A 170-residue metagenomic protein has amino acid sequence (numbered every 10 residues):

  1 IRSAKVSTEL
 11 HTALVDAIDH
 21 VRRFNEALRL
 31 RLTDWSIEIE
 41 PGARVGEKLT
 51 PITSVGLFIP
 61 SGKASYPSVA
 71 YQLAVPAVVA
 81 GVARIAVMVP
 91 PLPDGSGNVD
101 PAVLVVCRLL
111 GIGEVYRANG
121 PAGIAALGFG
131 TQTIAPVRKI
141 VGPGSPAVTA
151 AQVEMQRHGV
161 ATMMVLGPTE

Functional and structural regions predicted by a protein language model:
I1-T53: N-terminal Rossmann-like NAD(P)+-binding subdomain of aldehyde/semialdehyde dehydrogenases
R2-A17, E47, S65, G95 (+2 more regions): Catalytic cores of large soluble enzymes that bind and process phosphate-bearing ligands
A13-D16, H20-R23, S54, Q72 (+4 more regions): Alpha-helical scaffold segments in soluble metabolic enzymes
R29, K63, P93, G123 (+1 more regions): Surface-exposed, flexible loop/turn segments at secondary-structure boundaries
W35-V105: Conserved small-residue-rich beta-alpha loop and adjacent elements that most often cradle the phosphate/pyrophosphate
T50-G62, C107-G111, T133-I134, V165-T169: Glycine/charged-rich beta-loop-alpha catalytic/anionic-binding loops adjacent to active sites
I85, P91-R108, R117-F129, K139: Alpha-helical recognition segments enriched in aromatics with Gly/Pro capping that present substrate-recognition
G111-E170: Conserved NAD(P)+-binding/catalytic subdomain of aldehyde/semialdehyde dehydrogenases
